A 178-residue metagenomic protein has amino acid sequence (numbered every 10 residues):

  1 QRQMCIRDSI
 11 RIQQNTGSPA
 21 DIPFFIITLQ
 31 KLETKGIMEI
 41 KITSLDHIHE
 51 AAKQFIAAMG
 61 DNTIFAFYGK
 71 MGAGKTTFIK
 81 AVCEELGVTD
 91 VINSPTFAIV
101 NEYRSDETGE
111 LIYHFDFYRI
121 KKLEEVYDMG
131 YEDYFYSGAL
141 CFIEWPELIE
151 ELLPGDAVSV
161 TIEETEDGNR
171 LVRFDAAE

Functional and structural regions predicted by a protein language model:
Q1-I6: Short, small-residue-biased leader/transition segments that mark boundaries at the very start of proteins
M38, E84, E124-V126, E132-E178: Short phosphate-coordinating micro-motif centered on Lys-Gly-acidic
M38-A52: N-terminal pre-Walker A segment at the start of P-loop NTPase domains
F67: Hydrophobic anchor at the beta1->P-loop junction of P-loop NTPases
M71: The conserved Walker
K75: Conserved lysine of the Walker
V88-Y103: Short beta-strand-centered segment that lines the nucleotide-binding/catalytic pocket of NTP-utilizing
